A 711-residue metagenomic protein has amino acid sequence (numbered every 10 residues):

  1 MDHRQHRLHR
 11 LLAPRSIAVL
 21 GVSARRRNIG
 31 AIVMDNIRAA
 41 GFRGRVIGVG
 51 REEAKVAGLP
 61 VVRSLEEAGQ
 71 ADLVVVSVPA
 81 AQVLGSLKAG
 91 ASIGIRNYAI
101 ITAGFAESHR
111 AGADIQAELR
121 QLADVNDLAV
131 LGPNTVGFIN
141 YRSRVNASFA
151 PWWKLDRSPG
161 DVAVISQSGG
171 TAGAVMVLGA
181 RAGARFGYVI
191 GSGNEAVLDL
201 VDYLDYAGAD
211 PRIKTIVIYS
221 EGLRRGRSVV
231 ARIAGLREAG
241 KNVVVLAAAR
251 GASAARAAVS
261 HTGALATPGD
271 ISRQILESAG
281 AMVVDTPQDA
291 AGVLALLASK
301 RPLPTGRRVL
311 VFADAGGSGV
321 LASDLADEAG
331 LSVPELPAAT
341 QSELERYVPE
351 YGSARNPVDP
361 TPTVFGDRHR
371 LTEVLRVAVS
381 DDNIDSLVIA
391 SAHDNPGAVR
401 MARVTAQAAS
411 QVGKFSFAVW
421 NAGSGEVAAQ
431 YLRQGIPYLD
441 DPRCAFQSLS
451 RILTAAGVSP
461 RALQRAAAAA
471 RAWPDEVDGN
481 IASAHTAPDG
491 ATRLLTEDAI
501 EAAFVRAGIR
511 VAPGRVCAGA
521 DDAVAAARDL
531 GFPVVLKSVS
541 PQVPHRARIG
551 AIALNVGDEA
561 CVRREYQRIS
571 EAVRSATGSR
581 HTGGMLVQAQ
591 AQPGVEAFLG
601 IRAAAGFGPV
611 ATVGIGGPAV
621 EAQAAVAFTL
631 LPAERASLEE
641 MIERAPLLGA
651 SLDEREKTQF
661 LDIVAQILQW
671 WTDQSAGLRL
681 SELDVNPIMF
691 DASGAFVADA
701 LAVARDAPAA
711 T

Functional and structural regions predicted by a protein language model:
M1-T711: Catalytic-core regions of core metabolic enzymes, especially those transforming organic acids/acyl-group intermediates
